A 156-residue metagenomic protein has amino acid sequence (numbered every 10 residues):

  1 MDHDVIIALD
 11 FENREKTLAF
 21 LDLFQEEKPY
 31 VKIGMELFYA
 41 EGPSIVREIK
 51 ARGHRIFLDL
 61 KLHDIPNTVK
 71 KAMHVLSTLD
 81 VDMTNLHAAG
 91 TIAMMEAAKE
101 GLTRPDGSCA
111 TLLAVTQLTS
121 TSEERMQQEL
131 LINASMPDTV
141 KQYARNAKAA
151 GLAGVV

Functional and structural regions predicted by a protein language model:
M1-L23: N-terminal glycine-rich anion-binding loop in soluble enzyme alpha/beta folds
D2, T68-A72, S77-G154: Conserved anion-binding
H3-L9, V31-I33, I56-L60, T84-L86 (+2 more regions): Hydrophobic faces of well-ordered beta-strands that scaffold small-molecule active sites in alpha/beta enzyme cores
D10, G34-M35, H63, I132-A134: Short, flexible loop segments at the rims of nucleotide/cofactor-binding pockets, characterized by
N13-R14, E36-A40, L62-N67, T91-I92 (+1 more regions): Short, small-residue-enriched loops and turns at beta-alpha junctions that line or gate enzyme active sites
K16, F20, E41-I45, T68 (+1 more regions): Short acidic active-site motifs
L21-E26, S44-G53, H74-T78, E100-G107: Acidic (Asp/Glu)-rich catalytic clusters
K32-M35, V46-I65: Active-site cofactor/substrate anionic-group-binding motifs, chiefly glycine- and Lys/Arg-rich phosphate-binding loops
